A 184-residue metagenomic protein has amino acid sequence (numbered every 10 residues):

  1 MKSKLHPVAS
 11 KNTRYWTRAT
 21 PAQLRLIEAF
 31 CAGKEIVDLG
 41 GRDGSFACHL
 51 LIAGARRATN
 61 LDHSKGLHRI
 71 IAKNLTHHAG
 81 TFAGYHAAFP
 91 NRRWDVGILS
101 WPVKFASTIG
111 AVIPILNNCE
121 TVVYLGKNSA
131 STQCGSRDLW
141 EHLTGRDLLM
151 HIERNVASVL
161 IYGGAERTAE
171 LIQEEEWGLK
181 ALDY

Functional and structural regions predicted by a protein language model:
M1-C31: S-adenosyl-L-methionine
K34-R42: Conserved class I S-adenosyl-L-methionine
D43-A55: Conserved SAM-binding loop of SAM-dependent methyltransferases across substrates and taxa, primarily the Class I
R57-D62: Conserved SAM-binding motif I beta-strand of class I
H68-R92: S-adenosyl-L-methionine
D95-S107: A short SAM/SAH-binding and catalytic strip from SAM-dependent methyltransferases
F105-A181: C-terminal substrate-binding/active-site "lid" region of AdoMet-derived donor-dependent transferases
